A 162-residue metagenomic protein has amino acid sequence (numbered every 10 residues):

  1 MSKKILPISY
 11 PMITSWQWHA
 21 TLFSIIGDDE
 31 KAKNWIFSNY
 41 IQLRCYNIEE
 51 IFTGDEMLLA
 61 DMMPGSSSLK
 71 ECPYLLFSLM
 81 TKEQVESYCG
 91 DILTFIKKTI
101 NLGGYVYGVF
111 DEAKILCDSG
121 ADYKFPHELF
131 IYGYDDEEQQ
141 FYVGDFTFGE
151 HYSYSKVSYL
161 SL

Functional and structural regions predicted by a protein language model:
S2-L162: Conserved active-site-adjacent core of cysteine acyl-enzyme catalytic domains
